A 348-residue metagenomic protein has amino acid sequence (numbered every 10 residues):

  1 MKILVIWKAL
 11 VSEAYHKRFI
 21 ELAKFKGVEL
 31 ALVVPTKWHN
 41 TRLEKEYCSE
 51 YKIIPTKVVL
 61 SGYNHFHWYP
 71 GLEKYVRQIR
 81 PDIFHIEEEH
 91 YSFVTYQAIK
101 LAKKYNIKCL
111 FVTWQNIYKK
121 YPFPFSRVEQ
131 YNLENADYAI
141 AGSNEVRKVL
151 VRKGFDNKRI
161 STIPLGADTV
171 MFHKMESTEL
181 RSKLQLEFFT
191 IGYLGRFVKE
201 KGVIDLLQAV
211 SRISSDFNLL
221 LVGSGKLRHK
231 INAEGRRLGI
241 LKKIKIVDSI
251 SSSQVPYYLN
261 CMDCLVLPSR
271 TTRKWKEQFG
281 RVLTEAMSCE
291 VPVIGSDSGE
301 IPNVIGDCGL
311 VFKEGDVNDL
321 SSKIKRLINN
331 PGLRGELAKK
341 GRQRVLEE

Functional and structural regions predicted by a protein language model:
K8-S12, H90-F93, L101, N106-P124 (+2 more regions): A short, histidine- and acid-enriched strand-loop-helix "catalytic/donor-clamping" loop that lines the nucleotide-sugar
E13-I20, Y96, F189, Y193-R212 (+2 more regions): A conserved mid-protein helix/loop that constitutes part of the nucleotide-sugar donor-binding site
A98, D307-V317, R326-G332: Conserved acidic donor-binding segment of nucleotide-sugar-dependent glycosyltransferases
E134-M175, I246, R281: Donor nucleotide-sugar binding/catalytic pocket of nucleotide-sugar-dependent glycosyltransferases
K230-S253: Nucleotide-activated donor-binding/catalytic signature segment of Leloir-type glycosyltransferases, i.e., the conserved
N260-K276, V291: Acidic donor-binding loop of glycosyltransferase active sites
S288-G295: Short hydrophobic beta-strand element within catalytic cores of glycosyltransferases and related nucleotide-activated
D319, R326, L333-E348: A short, well-ordered alpha-helix in the C-terminal region of glycosyltransferases
